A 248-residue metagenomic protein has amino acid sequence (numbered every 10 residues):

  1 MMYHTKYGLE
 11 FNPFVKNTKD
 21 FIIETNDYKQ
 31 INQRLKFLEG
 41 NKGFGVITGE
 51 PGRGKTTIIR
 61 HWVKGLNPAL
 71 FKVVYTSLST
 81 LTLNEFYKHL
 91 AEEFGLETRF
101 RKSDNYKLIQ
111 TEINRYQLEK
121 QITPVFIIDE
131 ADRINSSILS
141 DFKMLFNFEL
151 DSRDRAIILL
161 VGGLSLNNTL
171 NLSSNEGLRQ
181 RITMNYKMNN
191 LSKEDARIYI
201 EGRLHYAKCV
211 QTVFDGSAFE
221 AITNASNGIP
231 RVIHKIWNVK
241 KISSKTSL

Functional and structural regions predicted by a protein language model:
M1-K42: A short, basic N-terminal segment
L9-K16, F71-V73, L81-F100: Conserved NTP-binding/hydrolysis module of P-loop NTPases
R34-F37, S103-E119: Conserved alpha-helical scaffold flanking the Walker A/P-loop in AAA+ ATPase domains
N41-H61: Walker A/P-loop nucleotide-binding motif
F44, N114, K120-L160, S173: Conserved Walker B catalytic segment
T56-K72: Walker A/P-loop
R115-E119, T169-N224, P230, H234-I236 (+1 more regions): Helix-loop-helix "sensor" segment of P-loop NTPases
